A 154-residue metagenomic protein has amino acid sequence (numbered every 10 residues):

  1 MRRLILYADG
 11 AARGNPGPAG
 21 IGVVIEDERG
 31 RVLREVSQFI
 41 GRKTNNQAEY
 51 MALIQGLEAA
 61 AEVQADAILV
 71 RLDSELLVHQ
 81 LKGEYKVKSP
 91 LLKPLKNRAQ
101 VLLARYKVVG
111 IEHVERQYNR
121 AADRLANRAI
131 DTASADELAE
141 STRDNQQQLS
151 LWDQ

Functional and structural regions predicted by a protein language model:
M1-I5, R31-R34, F39, A61-Q64 (+3 more regions): Intrinsically disordered, low-complexity regions
M1-Q47, M51, E58-D66: RNase H-like nuclease fold core
A11-N15, I54-A126: RNase H catalytic domain
D27-G30, N45-E49, G56, P90-P94 (+2 more regions): Short, surface-exposed linear patches
